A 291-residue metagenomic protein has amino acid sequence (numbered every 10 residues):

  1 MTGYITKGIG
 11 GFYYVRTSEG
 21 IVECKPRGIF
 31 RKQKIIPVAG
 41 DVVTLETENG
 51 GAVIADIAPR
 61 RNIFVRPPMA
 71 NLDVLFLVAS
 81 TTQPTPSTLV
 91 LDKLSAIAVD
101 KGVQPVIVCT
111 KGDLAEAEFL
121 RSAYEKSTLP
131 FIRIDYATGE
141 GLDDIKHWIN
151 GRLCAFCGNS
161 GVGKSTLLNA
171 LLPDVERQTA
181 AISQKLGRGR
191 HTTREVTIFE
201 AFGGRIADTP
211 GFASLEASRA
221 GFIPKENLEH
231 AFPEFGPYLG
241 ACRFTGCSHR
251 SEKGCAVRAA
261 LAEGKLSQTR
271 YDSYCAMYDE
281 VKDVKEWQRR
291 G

Functional and structural regions predicted by a protein language model:
M1-I9: Structural detector for short beta-strands of small beta-barrel domains
G11, G28, K34-G51, A58-L75 (+6 more regions): Helix-rich effector regions associated with P-loop NTPase G domains
Y13-T17, C24, L45: SH3/SH3-like beta-barrel fold
I21-G28, V53: A short macromolecule-binding patch
V90-K93: Charged helix-capping and loop-helix junction motifs
K111-V162: Canonical P-loop GTPase G-domain recognition
L153-F156, G161, S165-N169, V196-I198 (+1 more regions): Conserved active-site beta-strand-loop modules that form the wall/rim of enzyme catalytic pockets and either contain
K164-A180: A conserved segment at the C-terminal end of the G1
